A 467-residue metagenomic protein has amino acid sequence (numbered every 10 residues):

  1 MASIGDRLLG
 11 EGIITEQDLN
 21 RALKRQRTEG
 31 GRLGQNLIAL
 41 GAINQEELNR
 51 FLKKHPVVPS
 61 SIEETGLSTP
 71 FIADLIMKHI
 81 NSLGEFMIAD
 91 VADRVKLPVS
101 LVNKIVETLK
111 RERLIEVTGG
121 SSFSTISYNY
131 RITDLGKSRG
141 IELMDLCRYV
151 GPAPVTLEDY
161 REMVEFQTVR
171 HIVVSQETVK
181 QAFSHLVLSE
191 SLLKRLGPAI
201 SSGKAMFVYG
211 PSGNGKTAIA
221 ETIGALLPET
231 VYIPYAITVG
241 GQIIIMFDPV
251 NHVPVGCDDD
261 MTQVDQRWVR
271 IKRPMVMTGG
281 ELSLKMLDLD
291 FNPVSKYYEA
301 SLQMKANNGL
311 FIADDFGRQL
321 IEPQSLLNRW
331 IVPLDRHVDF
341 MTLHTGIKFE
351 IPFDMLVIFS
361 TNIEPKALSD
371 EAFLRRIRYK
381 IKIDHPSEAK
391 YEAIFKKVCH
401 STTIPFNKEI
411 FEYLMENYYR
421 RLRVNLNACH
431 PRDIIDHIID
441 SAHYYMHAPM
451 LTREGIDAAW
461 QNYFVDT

Functional and structural regions predicted by a protein language model:
M1-G66, F71, M77, L97-N129: Non-catalytic accessory regions
S82-R94: Short acidic, hydrophobic short linear motifs in intrinsically disordered regions
S100-I172: Interdomain "pre-motor" coupling segment immediately N-terminal to P-loop NTPase/helicase cores
E165-L193, R421-L422: Dynamic helix-loop-helix/coil hinge segments at AAA+ ATPase domain boundaries and subdomain interfaces
S184-F359: Conserved ASCE/P-loop NTPase catalytic core
S369-H385: A short helix-turn-beta junction within AAA+ P-loop NTPase domains corresponding to the substrate/partner-engaging
F395-I456: Conserved AAA+ ATPase small/helical "lid" subdomain
T452-T467: C-terminal engagement/docking regions of AAA+ P-loop ATPases
